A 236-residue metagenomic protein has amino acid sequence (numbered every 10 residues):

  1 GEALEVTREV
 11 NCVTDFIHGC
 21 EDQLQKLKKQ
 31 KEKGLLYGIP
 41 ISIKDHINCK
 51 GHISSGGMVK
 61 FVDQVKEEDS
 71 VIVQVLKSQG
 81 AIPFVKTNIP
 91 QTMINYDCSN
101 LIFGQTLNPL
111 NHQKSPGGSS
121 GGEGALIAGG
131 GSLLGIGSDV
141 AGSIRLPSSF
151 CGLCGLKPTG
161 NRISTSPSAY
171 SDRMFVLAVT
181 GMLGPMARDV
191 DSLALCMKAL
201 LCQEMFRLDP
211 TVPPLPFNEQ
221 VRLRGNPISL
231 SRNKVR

Functional and structural regions predicted by a protein language model:
G1-V65, T92-N95, N218-E219: Short, well-ordered alpha-helical
A3-T7, L24-K31, K77-G80, K157-G160 (+2 more regions): Structural signal for hydrophobic packing residues in well-ordered secondary-structure cores of soluble enzyme domains
G19, V71, S192-L195: Extracytoplasmic/secreted proteins, especially bacterial periplasmic and envelope-associated proteins
K28-K29, H112-Q113, G121-G122, P214-F217: A generic local structural motif
G34, S70, D209-V212: Serine-centered coil/turn micro-motif
Y37-L183, S231-N233: Short glycine/serine-rich loop/turn segments
K157-R236: A short helix-breaking turn/cap at a secondary-structure junction
